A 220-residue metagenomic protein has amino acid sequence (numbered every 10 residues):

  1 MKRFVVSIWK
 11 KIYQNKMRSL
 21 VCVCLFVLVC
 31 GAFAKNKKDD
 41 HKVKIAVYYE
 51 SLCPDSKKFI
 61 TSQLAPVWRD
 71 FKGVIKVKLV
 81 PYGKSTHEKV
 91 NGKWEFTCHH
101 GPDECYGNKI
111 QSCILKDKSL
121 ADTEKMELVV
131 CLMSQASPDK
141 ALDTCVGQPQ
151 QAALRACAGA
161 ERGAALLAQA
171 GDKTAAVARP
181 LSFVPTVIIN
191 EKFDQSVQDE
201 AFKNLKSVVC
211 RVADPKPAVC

Functional and structural regions predicted by a protein language model:
K2-R3, N15-L20: Positively charged n-region of N-terminal signal peptides that target proteins for export
I12, S19, K42-Y48, C131 (+1 more regions): C-terminal cap of thioredoxin/glutaredoxin-like
R18-A34: Cleavable N-terminal signal peptides of Sec/SRP-targeted secreted and luminal proteins
F33-V43: A short beta-strand-turn-helix
K35, P66, A176-A178: Beta-strand elements of modular eukaryotic interaction domains
H41, A46-S51, K57-A152: Structural alpha/beta surface segment adjacent to cysteine/selenocysteine redox centers across thiol/disulfide enzymes
